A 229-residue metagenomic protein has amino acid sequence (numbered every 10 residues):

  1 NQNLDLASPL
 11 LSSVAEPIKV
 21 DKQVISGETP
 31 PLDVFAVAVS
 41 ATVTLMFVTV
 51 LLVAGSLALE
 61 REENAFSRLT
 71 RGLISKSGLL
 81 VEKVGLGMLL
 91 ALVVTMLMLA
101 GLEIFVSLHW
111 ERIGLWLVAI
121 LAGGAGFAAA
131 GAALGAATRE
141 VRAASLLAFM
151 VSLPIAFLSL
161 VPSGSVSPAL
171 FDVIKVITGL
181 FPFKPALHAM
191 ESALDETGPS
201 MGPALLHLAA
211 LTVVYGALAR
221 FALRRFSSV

Functional and structural regions predicted by a protein language model:
N1-M96, L102-I113, L146, D195-V229: Transmembrane helix-boundary elements of multi-pass transport/secretion proteins, especially ABC-type permease modules
L89, L99-E103, L108-V229: Membrane-spanning alpha-helical segments of multipass transporters and channels
